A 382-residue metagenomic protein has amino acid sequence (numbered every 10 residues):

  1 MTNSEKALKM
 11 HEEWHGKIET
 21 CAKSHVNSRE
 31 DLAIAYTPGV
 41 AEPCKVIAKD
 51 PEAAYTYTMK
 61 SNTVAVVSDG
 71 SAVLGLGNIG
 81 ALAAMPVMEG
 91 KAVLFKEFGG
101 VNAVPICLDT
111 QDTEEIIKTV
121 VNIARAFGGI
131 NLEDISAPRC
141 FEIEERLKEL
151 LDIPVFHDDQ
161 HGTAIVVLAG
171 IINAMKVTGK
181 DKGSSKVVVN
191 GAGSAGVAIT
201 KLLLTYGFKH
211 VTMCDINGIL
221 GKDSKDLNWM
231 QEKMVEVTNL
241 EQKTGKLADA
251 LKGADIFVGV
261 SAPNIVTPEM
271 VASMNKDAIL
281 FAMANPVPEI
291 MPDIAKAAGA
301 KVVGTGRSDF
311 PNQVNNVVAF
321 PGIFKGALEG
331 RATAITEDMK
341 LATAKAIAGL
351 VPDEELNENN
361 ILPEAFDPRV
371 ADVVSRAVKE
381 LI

Functional and structural regions predicted by a protein language model:
M1-I153, S375, L381: N-terminal ligand-binding/catalytic initiation module
Y55-K60, K96-E97, N122-A124, K148-E149 (+7 more regions): Solvent-exposed alpha-helices and their adjacent loops that cap or buttress functional pockets in soluble metabolic
D69-S71, I79, L108-D109, D134-A137 (+5 more regions): Short, ordered loop/turn segments at secondary-structure junctions
L74, A81-G99, H157, I165-A262: Glycine-rich phosphate/diphosphate-binding loop of Rossmann-like nucleotide-binding domains
P105, N131-D134, V155-D158, V189 (+4 more regions): General beta-strand structural signal in soluble alpha/beta enzymes
D158-D159, A282-I382: Adenosine-phosphate binding glycine-rich loop
E232-V302, R307-D309: Rossmann-like adenosine-cofactor binding region
